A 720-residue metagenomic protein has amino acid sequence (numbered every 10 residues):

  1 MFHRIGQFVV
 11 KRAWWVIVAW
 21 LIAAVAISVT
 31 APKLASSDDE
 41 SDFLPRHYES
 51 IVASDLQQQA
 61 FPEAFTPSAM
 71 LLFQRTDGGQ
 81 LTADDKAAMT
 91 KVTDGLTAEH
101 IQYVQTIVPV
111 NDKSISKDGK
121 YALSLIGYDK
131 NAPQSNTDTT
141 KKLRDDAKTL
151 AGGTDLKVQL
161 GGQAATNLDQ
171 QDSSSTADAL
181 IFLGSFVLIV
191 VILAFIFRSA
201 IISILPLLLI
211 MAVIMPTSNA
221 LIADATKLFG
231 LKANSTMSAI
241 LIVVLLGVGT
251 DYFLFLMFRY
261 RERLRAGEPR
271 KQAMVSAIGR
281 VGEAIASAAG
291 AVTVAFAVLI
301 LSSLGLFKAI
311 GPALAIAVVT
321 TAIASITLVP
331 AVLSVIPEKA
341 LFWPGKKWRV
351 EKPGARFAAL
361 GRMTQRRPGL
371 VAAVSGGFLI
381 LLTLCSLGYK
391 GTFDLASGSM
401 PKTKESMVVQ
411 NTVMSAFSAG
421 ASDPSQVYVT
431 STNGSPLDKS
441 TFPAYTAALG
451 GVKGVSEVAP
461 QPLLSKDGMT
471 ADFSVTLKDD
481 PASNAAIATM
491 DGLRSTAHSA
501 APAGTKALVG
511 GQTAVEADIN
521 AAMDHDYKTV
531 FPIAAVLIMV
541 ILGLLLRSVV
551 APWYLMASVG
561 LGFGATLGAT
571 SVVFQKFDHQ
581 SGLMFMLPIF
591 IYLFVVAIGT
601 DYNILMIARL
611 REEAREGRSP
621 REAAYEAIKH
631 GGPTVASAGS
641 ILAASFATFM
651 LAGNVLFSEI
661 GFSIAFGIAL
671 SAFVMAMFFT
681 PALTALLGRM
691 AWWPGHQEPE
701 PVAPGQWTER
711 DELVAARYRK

Functional and structural regions predicted by a protein language model:
M1-S37, Q102, N131-G391, P502-T505 (+1 more regions): Membrane-embedded transmembrane helical bundles of large multi-pass transporters/channels
L34, S68-A69, F73: Short, conserved active-site loops that position catalytic residues or coordinate cofactors/metal ions across diverse
D42-F43: Membrane-proximal amphipathic alpha-helices that sit immediately adjacent to an N-terminal transmembrane/signal-anchor
R46-S68, T76-N167, G388-G582, I604: Structured non-transmembrane domains adjacent to transmembrane bundles in polytopic membrane proteins
